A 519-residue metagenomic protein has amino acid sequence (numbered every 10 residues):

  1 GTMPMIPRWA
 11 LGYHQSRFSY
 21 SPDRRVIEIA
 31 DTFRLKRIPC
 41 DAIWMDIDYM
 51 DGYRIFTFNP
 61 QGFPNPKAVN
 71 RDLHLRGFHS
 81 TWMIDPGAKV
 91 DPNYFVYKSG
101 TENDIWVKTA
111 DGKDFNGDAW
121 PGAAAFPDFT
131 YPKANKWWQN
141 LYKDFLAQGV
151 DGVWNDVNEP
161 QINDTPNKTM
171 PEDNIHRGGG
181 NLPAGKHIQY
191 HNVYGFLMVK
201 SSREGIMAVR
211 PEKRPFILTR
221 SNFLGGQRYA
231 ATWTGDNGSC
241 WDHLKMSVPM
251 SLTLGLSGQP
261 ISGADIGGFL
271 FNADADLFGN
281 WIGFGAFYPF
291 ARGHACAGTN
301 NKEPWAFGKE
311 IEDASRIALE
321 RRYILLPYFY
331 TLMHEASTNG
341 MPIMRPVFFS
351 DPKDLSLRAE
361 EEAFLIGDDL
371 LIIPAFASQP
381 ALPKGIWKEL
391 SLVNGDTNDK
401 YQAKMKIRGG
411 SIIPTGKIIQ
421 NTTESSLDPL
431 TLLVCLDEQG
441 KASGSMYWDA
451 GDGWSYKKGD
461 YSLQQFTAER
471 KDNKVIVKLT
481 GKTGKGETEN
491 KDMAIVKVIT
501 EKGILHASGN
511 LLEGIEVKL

Functional and structural regions predicted by a protein language model:
G1-Q402, K406: Catalytic-domain carbohydrate-binding cleft regions of carbohydrate-active enzymes
N398-Q402, N510-L519: Solvent-exposed, conformationally flexible loop/turn segments
G410-L511, L519: Accessory, solvent-exposed terminal regions and/or long lumenal/extracellular loops of proteins
